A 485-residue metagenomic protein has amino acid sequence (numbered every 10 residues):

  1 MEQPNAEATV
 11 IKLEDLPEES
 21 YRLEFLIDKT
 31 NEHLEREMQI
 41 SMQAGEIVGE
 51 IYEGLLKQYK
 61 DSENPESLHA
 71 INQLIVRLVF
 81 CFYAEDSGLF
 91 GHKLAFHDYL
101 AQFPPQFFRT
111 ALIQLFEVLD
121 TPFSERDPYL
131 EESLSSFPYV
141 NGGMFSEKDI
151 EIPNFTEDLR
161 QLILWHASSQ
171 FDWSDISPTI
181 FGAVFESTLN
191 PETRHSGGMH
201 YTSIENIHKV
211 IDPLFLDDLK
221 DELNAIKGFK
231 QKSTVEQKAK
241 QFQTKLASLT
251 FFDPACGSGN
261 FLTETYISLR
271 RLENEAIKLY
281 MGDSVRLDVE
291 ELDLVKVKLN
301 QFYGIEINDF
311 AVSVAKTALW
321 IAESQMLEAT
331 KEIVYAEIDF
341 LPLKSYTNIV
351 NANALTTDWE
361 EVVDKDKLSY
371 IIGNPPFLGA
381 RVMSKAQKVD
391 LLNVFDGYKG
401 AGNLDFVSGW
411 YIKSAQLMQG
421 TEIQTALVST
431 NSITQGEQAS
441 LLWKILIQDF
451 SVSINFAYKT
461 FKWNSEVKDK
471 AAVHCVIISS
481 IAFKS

Functional and structural regions predicted by a protein language model:
M1-A84, G88, G143-G182, P191: Short, basic/polar, glycine-containing "phosphate-handling" surface segments that engage DNA
M1-Q43, L56, G88-Q106, E117 (+9 more regions): Signature of N6-adenine DNA methyltransferases within the class I
S41, G45, E131-V235, K240: Class I S-adenosyl-L-methionine
G54, N72-Q161, W165-S168, I176 (+2 more regions): Nucleic-acid modification enzymes, centered on SAM-dependent nucleic-acid methyltransferases
H92-Y99, E222-A247, L269-N300, E323-K344: Flexible phosphate/Mg2+-sensing switch loops adjacent to catalytic phosphate-binding sites
S248-A255: Conserved class I S-adenosyl-L-methionine
S258: Conserved SAM/SAH-binding loop
G304-I305: Conserved SAM-binding motif I beta-strand of class I
